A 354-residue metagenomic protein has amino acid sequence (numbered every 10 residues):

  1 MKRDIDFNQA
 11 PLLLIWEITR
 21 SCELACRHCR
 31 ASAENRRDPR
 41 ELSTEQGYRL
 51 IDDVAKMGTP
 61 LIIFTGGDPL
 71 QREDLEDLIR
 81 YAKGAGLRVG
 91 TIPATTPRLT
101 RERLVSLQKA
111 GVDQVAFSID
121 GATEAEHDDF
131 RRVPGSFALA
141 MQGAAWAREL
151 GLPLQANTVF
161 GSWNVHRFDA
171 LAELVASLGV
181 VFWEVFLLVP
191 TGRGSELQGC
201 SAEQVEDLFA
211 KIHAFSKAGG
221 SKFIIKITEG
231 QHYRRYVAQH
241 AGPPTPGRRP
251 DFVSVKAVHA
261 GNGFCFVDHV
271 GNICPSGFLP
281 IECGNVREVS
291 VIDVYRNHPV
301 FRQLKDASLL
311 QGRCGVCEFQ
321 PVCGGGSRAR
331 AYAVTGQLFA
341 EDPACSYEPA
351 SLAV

Functional and structural regions predicted by a protein language model:
M1-Q114: Conserved alpha-helical substructure of the radical SAM core
K2-I5, R249-S254, Q303: Short, P/G- and charge-enriched loop/turn segments at secondary-structure junctions
A10, R148, H259, S308-Q311: Residue-level preference for beta-strand/loop junctions
L12, P60, G261, G277 (+1 more regions): Exposed loop/turn and edge beta-strand positions of beta-sandwich/beta-sheet ligand-binding modules
L42, R88, Q108-A110, S118-D120 (+1 more regions): Radical SAM enzyme [4Fe-4S]-AdoMet core and its adjacent flexible, acidic and glycine-rich loops/tails across
D53-K56, K109, S177-V180, Q311 (+1 more regions): Alpha-helix termination/capping residues and helix-transition junctions
N272, F278-V354: Flexible mid-to-C-terminal extensions adjoining Fe-S/redox cofactors in radical SAM and related proteins
